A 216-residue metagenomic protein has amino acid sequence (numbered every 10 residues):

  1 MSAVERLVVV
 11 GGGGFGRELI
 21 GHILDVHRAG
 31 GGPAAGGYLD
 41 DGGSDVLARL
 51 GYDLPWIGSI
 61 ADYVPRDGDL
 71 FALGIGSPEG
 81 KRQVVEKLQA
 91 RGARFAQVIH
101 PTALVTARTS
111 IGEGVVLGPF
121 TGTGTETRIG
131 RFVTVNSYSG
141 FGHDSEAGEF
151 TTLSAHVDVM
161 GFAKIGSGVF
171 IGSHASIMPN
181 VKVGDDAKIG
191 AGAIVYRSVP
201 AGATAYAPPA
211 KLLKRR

Functional and structural regions predicted by a protein language model:
V4-I23: Glycine-rich adenosine-cofactor-binding loop
V9-V10, L39, G74: Short hydrophobic segments within beta-strands
G12, D40-D41, H100, P208: Cofactor-binding loop segments of dinucleotide-utilizing enzymes, especially the Rossmann-like FAD- and NAD(P)+-binding
G12, S137, E149, S154-R216: Glycine-rich hexapeptide-repeat left-handed beta-helix
I23-H27, L88: Active-site catalytic pocket residues across diverse enzymes, especially alpha/beta-hydrolases
V26-A48: NAD(P)-binding Rossmann-fold cofactor-contacting core
G43-L104: Phosphate-bearing ligand-interacting subdomains that bind or position ATP/ADP/UDP/GDP/NAD(P) or nucleotide-linked
S77-R131, V135-S145, V157-V159, A163 (+1 more regions): Left-handed beta-helix
